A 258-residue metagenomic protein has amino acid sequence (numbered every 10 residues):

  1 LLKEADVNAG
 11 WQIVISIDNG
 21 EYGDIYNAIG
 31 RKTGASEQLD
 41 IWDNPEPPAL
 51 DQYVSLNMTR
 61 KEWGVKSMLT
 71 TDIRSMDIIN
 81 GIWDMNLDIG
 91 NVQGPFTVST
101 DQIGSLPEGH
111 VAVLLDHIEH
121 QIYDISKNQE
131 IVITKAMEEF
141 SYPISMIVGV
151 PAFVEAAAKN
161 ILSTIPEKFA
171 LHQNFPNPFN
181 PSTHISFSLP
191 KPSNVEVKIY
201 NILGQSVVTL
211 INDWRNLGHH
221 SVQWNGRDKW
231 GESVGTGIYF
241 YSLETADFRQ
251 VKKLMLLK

Functional and structural regions predicted by a protein language model:
L1-P176, H184-F187: Compositionally biased Ser/Thr/Gly- and acidic/asparagine-rich, proline-interspersed low-complexity stretches
V113-L115, E196-Y200: Beta-strand signatures of extracellular beta-sandwich domains
S126-Q129, V208-R215: Solvent-exposed serine/threonine-rich low-complexity stretches and specific carbohydrate-binding patches
N174-P176, N180, I199-V207, Y239: Short, glycine-anchored, charge-dense loop/turn motifs used at functional sites
N194-E196, V222: Short loop/turn microsegments at loop-to-beta-strand junctions
I211-A246: Short, surface-exposed loop/turn motifs with a glycine/proline- and acidic-biased composition
F248-K252: Extracellular and select intracellular beta-sandwich modules with Ser/Thr-enriched, small-residue motifs on
L254-K258: Short beta-strand edge segments in extracellular beta-sheet folds
